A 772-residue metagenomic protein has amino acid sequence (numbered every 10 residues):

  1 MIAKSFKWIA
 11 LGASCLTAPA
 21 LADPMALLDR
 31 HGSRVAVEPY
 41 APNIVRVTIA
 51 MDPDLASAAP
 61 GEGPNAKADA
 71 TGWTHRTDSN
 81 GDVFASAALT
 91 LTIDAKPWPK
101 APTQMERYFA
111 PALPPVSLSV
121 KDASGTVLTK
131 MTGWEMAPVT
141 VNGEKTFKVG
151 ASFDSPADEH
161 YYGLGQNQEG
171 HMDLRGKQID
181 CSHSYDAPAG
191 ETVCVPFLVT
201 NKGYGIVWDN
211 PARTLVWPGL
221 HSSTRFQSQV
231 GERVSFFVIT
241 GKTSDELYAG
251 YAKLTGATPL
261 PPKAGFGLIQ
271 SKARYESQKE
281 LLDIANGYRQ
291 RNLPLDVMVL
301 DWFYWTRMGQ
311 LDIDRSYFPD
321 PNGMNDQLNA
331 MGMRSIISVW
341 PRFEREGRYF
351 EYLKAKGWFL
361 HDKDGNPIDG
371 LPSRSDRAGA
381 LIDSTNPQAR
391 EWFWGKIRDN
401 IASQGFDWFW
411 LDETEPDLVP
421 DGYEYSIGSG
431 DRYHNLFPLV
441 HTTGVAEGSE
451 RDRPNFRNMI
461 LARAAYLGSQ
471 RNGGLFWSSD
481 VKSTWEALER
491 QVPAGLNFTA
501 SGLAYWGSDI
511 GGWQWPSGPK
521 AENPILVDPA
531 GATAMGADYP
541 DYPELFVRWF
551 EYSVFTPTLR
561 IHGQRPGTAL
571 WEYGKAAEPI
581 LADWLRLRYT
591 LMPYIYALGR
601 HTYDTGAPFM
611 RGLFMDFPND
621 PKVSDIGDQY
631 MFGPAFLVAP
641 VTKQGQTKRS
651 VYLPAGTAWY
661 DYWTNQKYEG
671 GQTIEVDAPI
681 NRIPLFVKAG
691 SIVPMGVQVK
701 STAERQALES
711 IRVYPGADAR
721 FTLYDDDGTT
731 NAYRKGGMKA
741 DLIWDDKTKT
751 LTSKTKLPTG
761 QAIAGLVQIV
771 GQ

Functional and structural regions predicted by a protein language model:
M1-I9: Bacterial N-terminal signal peptides that target proteins for export
T17-P19: N-terminal signal peptide c-region/cleavage motif recognized by signal peptidases
V35-V37, V47-I49, F84, A88-L91 (+3 more regions): Short, well-ordered beta-strand segments enriched in hydrophobic/aromatic residues
E38-F84, V141: A low-complexity, Ser/Thr/Gly/Pro-enriched, surface-exposed linker/loop concept that marks segments flanking
E38-P42, A56-K67, T92-K121, T759-Q772: Extended Gly/Ser/Thr-rich low-complexity repeat segments, especially those forming or decorating extracellular
V120-N681: Catalytic-domain carbohydrate-binding cleft regions of carbohydrate-active enzymes
L685-Q772: Accessory, solvent-exposed terminal regions and/or long lumenal/extracellular loops of proteins
